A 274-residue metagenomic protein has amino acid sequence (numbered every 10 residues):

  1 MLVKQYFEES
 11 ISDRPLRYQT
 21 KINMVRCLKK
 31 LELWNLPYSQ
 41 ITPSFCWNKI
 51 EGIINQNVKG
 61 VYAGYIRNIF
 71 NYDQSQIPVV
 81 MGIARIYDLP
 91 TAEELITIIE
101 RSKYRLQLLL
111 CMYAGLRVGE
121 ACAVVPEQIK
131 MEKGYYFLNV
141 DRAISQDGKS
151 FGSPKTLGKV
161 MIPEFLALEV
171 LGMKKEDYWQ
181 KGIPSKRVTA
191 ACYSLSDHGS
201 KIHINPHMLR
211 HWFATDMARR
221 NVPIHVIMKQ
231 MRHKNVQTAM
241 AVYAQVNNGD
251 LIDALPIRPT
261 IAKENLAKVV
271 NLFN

Functional and structural regions predicted by a protein language model:
M1-Q5, L16-I22, E32-E51, V80-D88 (+2 more regions): A Lys/Arg-rich helix-loop hairpin that forms a DNA/phosphate-binding surface
D13, M231-P256: Catalytic-site neighborhood detector that most strongly recognizes the C-terminal catalytic loop/helix of tyrosine
N23, C27-M81, R117-G119: N-terminal DNA-binding recognition helix of tyrosine site-specific recombinases/integrases
P78-V118, C122: Basic, Lys/Arg- and aromatic-enriched nucleic-acid-binding interface segment
C111-Y136, H225-V226: Short, charged phosphate-coordinating catalytic segments
E120-A121, H203-N205, A214, N221-H233: Active-site-proximal segment of tyrosine recombinases
K133, G152-E164, I257-N274: C-terminal secondary-structure termini that scaffold catalytic or DNA-interacting sites
I162-K201, F213: Active-site/catalytic core of tyrosine-dependent DNA strand-transfer enzymes
